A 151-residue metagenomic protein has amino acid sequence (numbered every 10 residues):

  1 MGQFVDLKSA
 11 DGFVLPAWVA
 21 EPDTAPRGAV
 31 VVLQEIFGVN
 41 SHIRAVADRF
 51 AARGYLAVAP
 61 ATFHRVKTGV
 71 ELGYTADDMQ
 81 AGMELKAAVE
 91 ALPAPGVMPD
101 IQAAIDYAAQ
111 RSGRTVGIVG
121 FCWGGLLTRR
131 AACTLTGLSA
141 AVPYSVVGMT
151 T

Functional and structural regions predicted by a protein language model:
M1-T151: N-terminal cap/leader regions of alpha/beta-hydrolase-fold enzymes, predominantly small-molecule hydrolases
